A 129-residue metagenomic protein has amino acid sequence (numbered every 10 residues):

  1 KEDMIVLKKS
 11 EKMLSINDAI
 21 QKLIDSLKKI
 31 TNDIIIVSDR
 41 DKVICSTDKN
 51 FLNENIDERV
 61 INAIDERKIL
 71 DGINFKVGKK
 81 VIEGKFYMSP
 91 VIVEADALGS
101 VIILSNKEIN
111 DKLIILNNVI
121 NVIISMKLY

Functional and structural regions predicted by a protein language model:
K1-M13: Short, structured interface segments
E2-I5, V91-V101: Short hydrophobic/glycine-rich mini-motifs in sensory/regulatory modules that couple input to downstream signaling
S10, R40-K42, K49, N106-E108: Short, ordered loop/turn segments at secondary-structure junctions
K12-L27, N55-E66, G72, L98-S100 (+1 more regions): Juxtadomain coupling helices with adjacent low-complexity linkers
D25-C45: Short N-terminal helix-loop-first-beta-strand/juxtamembrane motif that initiates sensory/input modules
S26-K29, K79-E83: Short loop/turn motifs at secondary-structure junctions and domain boundaries
R40, S46, L52-K80: Regulatory sensory and allosteric helical modules in signal-transduction proteins and certain transcription factors
V81-I92: A short beta-strand signature within small-molecule sensing/ligand-binding domains used in signal transduction
